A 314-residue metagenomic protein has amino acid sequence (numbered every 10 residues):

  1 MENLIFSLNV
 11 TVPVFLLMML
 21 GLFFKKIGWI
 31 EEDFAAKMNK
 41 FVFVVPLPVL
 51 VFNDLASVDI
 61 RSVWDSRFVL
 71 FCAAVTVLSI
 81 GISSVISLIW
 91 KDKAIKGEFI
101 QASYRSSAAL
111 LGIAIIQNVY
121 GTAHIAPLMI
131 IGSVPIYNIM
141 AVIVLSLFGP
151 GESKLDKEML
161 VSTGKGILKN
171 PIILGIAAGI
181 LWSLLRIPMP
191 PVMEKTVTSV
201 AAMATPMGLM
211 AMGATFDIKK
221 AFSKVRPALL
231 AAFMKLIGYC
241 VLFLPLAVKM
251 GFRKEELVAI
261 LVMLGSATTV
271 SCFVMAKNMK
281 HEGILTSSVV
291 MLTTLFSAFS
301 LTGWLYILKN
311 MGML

Functional and structural regions predicted by a protein language model:
M1-L314: Alpha-helical transmembrane segments of multi-pass small-molecule/ion transporters
